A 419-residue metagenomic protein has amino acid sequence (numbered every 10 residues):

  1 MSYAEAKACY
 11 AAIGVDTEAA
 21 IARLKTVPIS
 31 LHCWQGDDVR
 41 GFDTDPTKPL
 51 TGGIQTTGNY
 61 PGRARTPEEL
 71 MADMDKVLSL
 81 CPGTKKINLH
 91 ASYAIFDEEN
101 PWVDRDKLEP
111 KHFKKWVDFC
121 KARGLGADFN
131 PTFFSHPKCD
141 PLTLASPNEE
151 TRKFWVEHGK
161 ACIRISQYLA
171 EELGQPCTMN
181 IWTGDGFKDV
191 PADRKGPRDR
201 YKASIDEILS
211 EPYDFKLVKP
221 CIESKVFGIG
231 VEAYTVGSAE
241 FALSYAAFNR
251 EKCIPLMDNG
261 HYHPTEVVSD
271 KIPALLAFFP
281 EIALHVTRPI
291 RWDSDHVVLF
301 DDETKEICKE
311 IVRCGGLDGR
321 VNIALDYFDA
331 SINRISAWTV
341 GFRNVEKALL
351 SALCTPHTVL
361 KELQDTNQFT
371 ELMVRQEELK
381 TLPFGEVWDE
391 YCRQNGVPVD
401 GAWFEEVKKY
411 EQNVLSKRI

Functional and structural regions predicted by a protein language model:
M1-P147, F154, R164, Q175-C177 (+5 more regions): Alpha/beta catalytic barrel-like cores
M71-S79, F119-G126, G159-Q175, R200-D214 (+3 more regions): Structured alpha-helical segments in the cores of large, soluble enzyme domains
P110, A145-K160, K195-K202, V236: Short, amphipathic alpha-helical segments
S166-A192, V218-K219: Active-site groove signature of glycoside hydrolases
G184-G186, K225, Y327: Short linear capping/connector segments at secondary-structure termini
K188-E303: Acidic/histidine-rich catalytic cores of soluble enzymes
